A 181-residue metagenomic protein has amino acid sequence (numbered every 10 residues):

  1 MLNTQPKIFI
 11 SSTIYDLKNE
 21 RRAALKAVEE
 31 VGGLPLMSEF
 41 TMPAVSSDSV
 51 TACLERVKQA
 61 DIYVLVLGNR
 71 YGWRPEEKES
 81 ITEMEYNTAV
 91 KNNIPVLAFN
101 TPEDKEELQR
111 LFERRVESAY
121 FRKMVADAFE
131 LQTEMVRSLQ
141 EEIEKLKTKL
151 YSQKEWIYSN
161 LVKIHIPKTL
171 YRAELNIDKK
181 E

Functional and structural regions predicted by a protein language model:
M1-V66, N92, S159-E181: Conserved N-terminal substructure of TIR/SEFIR domains
Y15, R70-Y71, E103-K105: Solvent-exposed loop/turn segments at secondary-structure junctions within structured extracellular/periplasmic domains
P35, V96, F121-M124: Conserved beta-strand scaffold positions in the cores of enzyme catalytic domains, especially in NTP/NDP-utilizing
S38, V66, F99-T101, V125: Generic beta-sheet signal
P43-S49, N69-K91: Conserved TIR/SEFIR loop-to-helix hotspot centered on a Trp-containing motif with a nearby acidic residue
T51-K58, E83, Q132-V136, Q140: Amphipathic, non-transmembrane alpha-helical secondary structure
K91-D104: A short helix->loop->beta-strand "cap" motif at the edges of active sites that frequently abuts
P102-K180: C-terminal interaction surface of TIR/SEFIR-family domains
